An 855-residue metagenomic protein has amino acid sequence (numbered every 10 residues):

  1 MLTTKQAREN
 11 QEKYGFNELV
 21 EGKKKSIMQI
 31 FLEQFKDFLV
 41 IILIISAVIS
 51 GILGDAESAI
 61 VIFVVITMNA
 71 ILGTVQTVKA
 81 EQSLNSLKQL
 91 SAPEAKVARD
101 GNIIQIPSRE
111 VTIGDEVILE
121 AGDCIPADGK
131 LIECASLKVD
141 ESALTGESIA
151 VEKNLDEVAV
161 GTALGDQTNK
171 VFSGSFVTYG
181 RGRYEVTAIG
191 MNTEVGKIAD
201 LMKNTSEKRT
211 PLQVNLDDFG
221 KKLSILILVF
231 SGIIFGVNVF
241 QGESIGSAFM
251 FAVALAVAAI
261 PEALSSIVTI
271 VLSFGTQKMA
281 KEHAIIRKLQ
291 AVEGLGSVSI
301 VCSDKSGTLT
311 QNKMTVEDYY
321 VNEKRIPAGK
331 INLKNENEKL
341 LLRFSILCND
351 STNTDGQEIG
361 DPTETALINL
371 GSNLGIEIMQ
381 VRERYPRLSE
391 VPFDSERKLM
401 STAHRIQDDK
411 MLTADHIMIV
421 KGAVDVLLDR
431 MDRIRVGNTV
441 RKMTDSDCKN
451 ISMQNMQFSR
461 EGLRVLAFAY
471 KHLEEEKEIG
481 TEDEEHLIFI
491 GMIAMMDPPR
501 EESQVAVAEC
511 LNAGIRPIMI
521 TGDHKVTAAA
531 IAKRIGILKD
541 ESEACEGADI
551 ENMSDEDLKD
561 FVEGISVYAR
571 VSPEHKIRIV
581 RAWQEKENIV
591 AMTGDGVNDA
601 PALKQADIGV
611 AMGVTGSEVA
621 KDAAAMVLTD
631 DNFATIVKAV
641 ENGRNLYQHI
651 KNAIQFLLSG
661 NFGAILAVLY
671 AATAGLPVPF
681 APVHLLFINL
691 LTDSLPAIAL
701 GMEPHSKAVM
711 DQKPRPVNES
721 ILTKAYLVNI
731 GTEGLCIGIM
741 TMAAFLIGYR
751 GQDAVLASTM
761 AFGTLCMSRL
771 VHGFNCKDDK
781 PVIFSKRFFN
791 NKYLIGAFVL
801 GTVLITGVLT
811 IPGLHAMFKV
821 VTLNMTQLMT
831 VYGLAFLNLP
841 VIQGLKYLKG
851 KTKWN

Functional and structural regions predicted by a protein language model:
M1-D711, I721-L722, L735, F745-L746 (+2 more regions): Conserved cytosolic headpiece of P-type ATPases
T692, I737, T759-G773: Generic alpha-helical transmembrane segments
P716-L735, V755-T759: Membrane-water interface at loop-to-transmembrane-helix junctions
M740: C-terminal catalytic subdomain
R750-A754: Membrane-helix interface and helix-disruption motif detector
C776: A C-terminal functional module that forms or caps the active site or interfaces directly with catalytic machinery
